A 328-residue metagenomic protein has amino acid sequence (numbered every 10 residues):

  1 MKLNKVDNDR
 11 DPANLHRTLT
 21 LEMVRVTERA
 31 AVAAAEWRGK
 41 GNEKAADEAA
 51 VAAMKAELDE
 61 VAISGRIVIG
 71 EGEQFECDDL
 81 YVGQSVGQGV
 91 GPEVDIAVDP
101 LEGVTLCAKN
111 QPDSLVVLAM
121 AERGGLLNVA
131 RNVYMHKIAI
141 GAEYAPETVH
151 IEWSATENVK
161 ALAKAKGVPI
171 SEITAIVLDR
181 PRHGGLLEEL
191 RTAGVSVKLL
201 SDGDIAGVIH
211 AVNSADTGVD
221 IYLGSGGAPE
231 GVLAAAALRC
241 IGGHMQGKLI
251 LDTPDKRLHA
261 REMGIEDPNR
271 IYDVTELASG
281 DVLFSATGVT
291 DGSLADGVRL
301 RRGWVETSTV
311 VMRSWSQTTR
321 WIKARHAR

Functional and structural regions predicted by a protein language model:
K2-A97, K164, R191, I205 (+3 more regions): N-terminal subdomain of lithium-sensitive/metallo-dependent phosphomonoesterases centered on the IMPase/IPPase/PAP
K2-L15, L19, H210-R328: Oxyanion/phosphate-interacting regions
I67-E71, I96-V98, C107-K109, N128-V129 (+5 more regions): General beta-strand structural signal in soluble alpha/beta enzymes
G72, R123, R180-P181, G203-I205 (+3 more regions): Short, ordered loop/turn segments at secondary-structure junctions
D79-Y81, K109-Q111, A130-N132, G185-R191 (+3 more regions): Short acidic, glycine/serine/threonine-rich loops at helix termini
G91-E102, L106-L126: DPxDG-like acidic metal-binding loop motif
G103, G194-S196, T217-V219: Glycine-enriched alpha-helix->loop->beta-strand junction motifs that scaffold or abut catalytic
V117-L200, M263, G292-R299, G303-A327: Acidic beta-strand-loop-alpha-helix segment within the catalytic core of divalent metal-dependent phosphate-processing
